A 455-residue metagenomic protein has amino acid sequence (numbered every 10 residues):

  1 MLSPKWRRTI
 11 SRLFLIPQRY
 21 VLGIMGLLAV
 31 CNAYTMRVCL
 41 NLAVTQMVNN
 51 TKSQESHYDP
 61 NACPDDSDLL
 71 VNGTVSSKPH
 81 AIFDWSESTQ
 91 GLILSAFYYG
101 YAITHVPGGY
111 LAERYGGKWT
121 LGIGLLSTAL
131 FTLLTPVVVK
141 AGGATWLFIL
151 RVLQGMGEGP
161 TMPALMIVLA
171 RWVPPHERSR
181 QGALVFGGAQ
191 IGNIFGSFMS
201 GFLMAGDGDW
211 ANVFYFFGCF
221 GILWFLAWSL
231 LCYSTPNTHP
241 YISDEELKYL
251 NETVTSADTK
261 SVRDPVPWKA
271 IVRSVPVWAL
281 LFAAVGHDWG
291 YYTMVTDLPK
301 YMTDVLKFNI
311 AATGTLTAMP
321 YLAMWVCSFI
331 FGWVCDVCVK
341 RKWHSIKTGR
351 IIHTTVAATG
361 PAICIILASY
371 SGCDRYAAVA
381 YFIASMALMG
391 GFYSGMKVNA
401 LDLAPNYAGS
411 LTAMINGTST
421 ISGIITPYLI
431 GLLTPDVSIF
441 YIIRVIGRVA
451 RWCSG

Functional and structural regions predicted by a protein language model:
M1-E87: Cytosolic juxtamembrane N-terminal segment immediately preceding the first transmembrane helix of multi-pass
P4-P17, D68-W85, P240-T293, K342-A358: Flexible cytoplasmic loops linking transmembrane helices in multi-pass membrane transporters
R37-N41, K269-F329, M389-K397, L401 (+1 more regions): Extracytoplasmic gate region of multi-pass secondary transporters
I103-T145: Conserved MFS/SLC helix-loop-helix module at the cytosolic interface between two early adjacent transmembrane helices
L126-A141, T355-C373: C-terminal ends and interior cores of transmembrane alpha-helices in multi-pass membrane transporters/permeases
L147-Q190: Cytoplasmic helix-loop-helix junction between adjacent transmembrane helices in 12-TM secondary transporters
T161, E177-G208, N212-W224, P320-F329 (+1 more regions): Glycine-rich segments within core transmembrane alpha-helices of 12-TM secondary carriers
R178-R180, G187, M204-R273, A279 (+1 more regions): Central mid-sequence intracellular linker of multi-pass
